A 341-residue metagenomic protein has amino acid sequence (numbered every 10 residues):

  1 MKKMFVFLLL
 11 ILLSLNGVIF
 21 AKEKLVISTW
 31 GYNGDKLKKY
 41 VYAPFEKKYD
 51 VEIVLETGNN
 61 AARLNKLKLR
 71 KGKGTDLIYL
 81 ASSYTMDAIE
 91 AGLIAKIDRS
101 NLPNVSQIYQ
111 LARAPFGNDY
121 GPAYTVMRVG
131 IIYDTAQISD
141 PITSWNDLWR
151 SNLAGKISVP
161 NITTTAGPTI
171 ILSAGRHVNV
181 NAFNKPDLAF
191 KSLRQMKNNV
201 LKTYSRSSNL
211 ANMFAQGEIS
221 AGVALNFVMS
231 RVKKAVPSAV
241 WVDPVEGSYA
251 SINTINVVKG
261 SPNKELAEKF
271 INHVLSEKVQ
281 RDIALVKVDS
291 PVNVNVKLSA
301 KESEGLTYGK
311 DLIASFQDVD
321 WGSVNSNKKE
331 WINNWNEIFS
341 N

Functional and structural regions predicted by a protein language model:
K22-D87: Early extracytoplasmic/lumenal segment of secretory-pathway proteins
Y32-K38, G74-T75, Y79-L201, S205-A215: Extracytoplasmic ligand-binding site segments that recognize negatively charged/polar headgroups
Y84-D87, A215-Q216, A221-S238: A ligand-binding cleft/hinge motif common to bilobed small-molecule-binding domains
A95-N104, G121, W149, P237-Y249 (+1 more regions): Short beta-strand->loop
M127, K191-M196, Y204, A235-K259: Periplasmic-binding protein-like
G130-Q137, S173-V178, S251-N263, I271 (+1 more regions): A bilobed periplasmic-binding-protein/Venus flytrap-type ligand-binding module shared by bacterial periplasmic
V258-F316: Mature extracytoplasmic/periplasmic domains
A300-N341: Extracellular/periplasmic bilobal clamshell ligand-binding domains
